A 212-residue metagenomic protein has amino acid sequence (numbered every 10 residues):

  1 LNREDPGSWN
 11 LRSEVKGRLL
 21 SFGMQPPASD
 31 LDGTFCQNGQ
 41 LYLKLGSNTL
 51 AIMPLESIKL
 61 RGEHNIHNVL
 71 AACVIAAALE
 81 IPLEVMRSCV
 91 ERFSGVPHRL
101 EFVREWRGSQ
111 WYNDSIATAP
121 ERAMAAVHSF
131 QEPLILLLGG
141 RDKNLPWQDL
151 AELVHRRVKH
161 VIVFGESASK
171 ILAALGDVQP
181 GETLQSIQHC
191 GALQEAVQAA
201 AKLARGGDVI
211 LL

Functional and structural regions predicted by a protein language model:
L1-R3, G23, L137-L138, R157-E166: Short internal beta-strands
L1-R3, G7-K16, A76, A199-K202: Phosphate-binding loop of NTP-binding sites
D5-N10, P27-D30, N144-P146, A168-A173: Short, charged/polar "capping" segments at the starts of alpha-helices and the immediately preceding loops
G7, V15-R18, R107-S109, R157 (+1 more regions): A short helix-to-beta-strand connector/capping loop
W9-L55, V96-R99, V103: Extended acidic/charged loop-beta regions that coordinate divalent cations and stabilize anionic phosphate/carboxylate
R18-L20, I135, I162, Q188: Hydrophobic/aromatic beta-strand patches that form the interior of the parallel beta-sheet core in alpha/beta enzyme
M53-K159, A173: Nucleotide phosphate-binding/pyrophosphate-handling subdomain across enzymes that bind or process nucleotide phosphates
Q148-D208: C-terminal helical cap/extension that packs against the catalytic core of soluble nucleotide-cofactor enzymes
